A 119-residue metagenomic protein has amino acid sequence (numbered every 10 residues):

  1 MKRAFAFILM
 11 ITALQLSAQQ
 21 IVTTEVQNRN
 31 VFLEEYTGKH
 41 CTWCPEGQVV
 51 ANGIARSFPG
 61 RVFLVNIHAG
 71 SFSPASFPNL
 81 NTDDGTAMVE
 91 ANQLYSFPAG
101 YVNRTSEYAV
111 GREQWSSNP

Functional and structural regions predicted by a protein language model:
M1-E25: Bacterial Sec-dependent N-terminal signal peptides
I8, A69, R104: Residues that line or immediately flank small-molecule/substrate-binding pockets and catalytic motifs
V22-A69: Local sequence-structure signature of Cys/Sec-based thiol-disulfide redox active-site neighborhoods
C44-Q48, A75-P78, G111-Q114: Short, solvent-exposed loop/turn and secondary-structure capping segments
Q48-V49, D83-A87: Alpha-helical scaffolding within the catalytic cores of extracellular/periplasmic polymer-degrading hydrolases
P59-G85, L94: Thiol-based oxidoreductase modules, predominantly thioredoxin-like and allied folds used for disulfide exchange
N92-P119: Non-catalytic, surface beta->alpha helical segment in thiol-disulfide oxidoreductase systems
